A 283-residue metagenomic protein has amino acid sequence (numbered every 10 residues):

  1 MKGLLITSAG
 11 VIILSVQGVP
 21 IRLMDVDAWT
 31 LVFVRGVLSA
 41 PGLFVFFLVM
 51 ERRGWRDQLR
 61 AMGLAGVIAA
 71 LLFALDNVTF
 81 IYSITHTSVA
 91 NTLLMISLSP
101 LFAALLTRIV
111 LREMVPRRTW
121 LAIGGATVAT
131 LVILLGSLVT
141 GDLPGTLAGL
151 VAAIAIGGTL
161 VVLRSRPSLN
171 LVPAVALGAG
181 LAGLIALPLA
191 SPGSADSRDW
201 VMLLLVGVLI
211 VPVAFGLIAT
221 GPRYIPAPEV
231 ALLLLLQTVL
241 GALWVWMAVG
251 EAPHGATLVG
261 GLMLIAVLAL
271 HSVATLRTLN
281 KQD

Functional and structural regions predicted by a protein language model:
M1-F33, V37, I68, T79 (+4 more regions): Glycine-/small-residue-enriched transmembrane alpha-helix faces in small-molecule transporters and effluxers
M1-G3, D25-F33, D57-G63, T130 (+3 more regions): Juxtamembrane helix-entry segments on the extracytoplasmic side of multipass membrane proteins
M1-I12, S39-I68, I109-W120, L138-P144 (+4 more regions): Membrane-interface interhelical linkers
S15, F44, A70, A74-V78 (+8 more regions): Hydrophobic/small/kink-forming positions within alpha-helical transmembrane segments of polytopic membrane proteins
M24, L31, R35, S83 (+8 more regions): Hydrophobic/aromatic residues within transmembrane alpha-helices of multi-pass small-molecule transporters
T30-P41, I81-R112, A152, P228-W246: Specific alpha-helical transmembrane segments that line the substrate/conduction pathway and gating interfaces
L43, F47, F73, V115-L135 (+4 more regions): Hydrophobic transmembrane alpha-helices of multi-pass small-molecule transport proteins
L93-L98, L163-L181, V211-M247: Helix-helix packing/entry segments at the starts of transmembrane helices
